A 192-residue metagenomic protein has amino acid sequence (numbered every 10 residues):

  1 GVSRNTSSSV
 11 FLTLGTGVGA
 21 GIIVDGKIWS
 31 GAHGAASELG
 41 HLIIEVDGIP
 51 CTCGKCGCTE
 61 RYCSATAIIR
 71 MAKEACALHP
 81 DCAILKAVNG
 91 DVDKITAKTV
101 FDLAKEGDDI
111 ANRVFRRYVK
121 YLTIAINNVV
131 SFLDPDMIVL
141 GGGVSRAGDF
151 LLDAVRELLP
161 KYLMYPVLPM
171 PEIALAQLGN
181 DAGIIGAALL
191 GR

Functional and structural regions predicted by a protein language model:
G1-T6, I28, I43-C51, K55-R192: ATP-binding/phosphotransfer module of carbohydrate and carboxylate kinases, centering on a glycine-rich
S9-T13, G19-G21, T52: Short glycine-aspartate micro-motif
V24-D25: A cytosolic small-molecule/anion-sensing beta-strand core signal
A35-L39: Structural signature of FAD isoalloxazine-binding scaffolds in flavoprotein oxidoreductases
